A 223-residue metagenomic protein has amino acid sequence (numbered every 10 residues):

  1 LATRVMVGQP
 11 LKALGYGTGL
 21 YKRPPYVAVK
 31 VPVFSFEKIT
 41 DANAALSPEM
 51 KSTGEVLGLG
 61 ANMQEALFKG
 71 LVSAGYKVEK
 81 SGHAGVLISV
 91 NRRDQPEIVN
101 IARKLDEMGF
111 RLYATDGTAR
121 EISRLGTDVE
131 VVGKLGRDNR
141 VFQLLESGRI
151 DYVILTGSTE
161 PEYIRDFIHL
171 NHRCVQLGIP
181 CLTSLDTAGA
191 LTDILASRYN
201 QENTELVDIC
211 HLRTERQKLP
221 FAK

Functional and structural regions predicted by a protein language model:
L1-G133, R137-L182, A188-D193, S197-Q201 (+1 more regions): ATP-dependent carboxylate/acyl-activation modules
